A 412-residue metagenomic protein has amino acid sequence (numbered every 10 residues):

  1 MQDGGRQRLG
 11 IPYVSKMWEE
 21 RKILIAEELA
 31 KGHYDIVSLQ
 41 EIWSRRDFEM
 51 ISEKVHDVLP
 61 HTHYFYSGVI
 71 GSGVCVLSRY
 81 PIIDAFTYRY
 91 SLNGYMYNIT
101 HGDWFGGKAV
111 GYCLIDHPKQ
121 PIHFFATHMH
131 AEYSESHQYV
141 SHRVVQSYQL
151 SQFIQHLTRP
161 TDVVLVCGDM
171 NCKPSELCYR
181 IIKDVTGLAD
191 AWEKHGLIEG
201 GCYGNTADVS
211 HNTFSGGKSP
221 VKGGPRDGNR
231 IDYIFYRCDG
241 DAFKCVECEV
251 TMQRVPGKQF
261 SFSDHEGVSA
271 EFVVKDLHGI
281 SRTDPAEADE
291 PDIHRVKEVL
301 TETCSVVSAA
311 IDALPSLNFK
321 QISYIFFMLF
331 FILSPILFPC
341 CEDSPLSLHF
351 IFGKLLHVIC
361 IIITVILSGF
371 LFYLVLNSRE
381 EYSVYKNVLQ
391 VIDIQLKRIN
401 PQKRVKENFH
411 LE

Functional and structural regions predicted by a protein language model:
M1, Q7-L9, R21-E49, L77 (+8 more regions): Active-site beta-strand/loop signature of hydrolases that rely on acidic residues for catalysis
M1-K16, S134-R143: Glycine-rich phosphate-binding "P-loop"
Q2, I83, S91, H130 (+2 more regions): Active-site/binding-pocket entry motifs
M17-W18, L29-A30, I36-E132, C248-V250: Structured beta-strand-rich core segments of catalytic domains in phosphoester-bond hydrolases
Y97-I99, S134-H137, P256-G257: A short, polar/proline- and glycine-enriched secondary-structure boundary/capping micro-motif
D116-V145, H278-G279, E287-P291: Metal-dependent phosphoester/phosphodiester hydrolase catalytic core
Q155-V164, N171-E412: Metal-dependent phosphoester-hydrolase catalytic domains
